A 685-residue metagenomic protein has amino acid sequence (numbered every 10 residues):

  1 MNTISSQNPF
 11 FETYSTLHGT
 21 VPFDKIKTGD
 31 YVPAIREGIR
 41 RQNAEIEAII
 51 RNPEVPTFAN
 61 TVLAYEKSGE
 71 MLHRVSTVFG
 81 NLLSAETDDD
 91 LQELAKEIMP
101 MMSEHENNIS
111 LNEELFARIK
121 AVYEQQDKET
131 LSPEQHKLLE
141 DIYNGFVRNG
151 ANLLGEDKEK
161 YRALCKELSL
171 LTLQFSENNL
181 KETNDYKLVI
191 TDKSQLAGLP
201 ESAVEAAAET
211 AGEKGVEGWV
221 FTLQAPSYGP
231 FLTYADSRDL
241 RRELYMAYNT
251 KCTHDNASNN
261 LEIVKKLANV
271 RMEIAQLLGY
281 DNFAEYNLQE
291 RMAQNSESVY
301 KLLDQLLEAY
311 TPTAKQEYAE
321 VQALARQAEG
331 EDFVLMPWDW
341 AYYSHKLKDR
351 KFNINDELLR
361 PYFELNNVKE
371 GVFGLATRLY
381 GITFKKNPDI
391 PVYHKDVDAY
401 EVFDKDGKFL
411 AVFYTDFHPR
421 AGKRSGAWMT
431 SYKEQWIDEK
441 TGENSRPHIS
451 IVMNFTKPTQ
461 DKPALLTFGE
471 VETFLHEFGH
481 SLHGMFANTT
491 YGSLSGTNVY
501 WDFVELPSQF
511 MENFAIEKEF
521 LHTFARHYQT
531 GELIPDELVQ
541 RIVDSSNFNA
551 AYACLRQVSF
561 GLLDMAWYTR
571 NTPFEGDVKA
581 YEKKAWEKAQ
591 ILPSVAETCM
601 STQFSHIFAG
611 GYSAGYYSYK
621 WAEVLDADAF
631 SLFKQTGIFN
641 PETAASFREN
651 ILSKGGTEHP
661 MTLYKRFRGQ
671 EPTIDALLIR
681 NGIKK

Functional and structural regions predicted by a protein language model:
N2-K27, P33, E37, G218-V220 (+10 more regions): C-terminal, non-catalytic "cap/extension" segments appended to globular domains
N2-L199, E205, F633: N-terminal helix-rich structural modules
S15-D30, F79-I98, K120-A163, T222-E262 (+6 more regions): Short His/Asp/Glu-rich catalytic/ion-coordination signatures at enzyme active sites or charged loops
R40, A44, A48-V55, M71-D88 (+25 more regions): Intrinsically disordered or highly flexible coil/loop and linker segments, enriched in small and charged/polar residues
E70-N81, N144, M246, W340-K348 (+2 more regions): Short, hydrophobic/amphipathic alpha-helical patches that form generic packing surfaces within helical domains
E134, L138-L139, E167-L170, E177 (+8 more regions): Active-site-proximal, well-structured secondary-structure segments within enzyme catalytic domains
N260-M272, H448-I451, T489, K654-G656: Short, hydrophobic/aliphatic alpha-helical segments
T456-L475: Short pre-active-site segment immediately N-terminal to the catalytic Zn-binding motif
